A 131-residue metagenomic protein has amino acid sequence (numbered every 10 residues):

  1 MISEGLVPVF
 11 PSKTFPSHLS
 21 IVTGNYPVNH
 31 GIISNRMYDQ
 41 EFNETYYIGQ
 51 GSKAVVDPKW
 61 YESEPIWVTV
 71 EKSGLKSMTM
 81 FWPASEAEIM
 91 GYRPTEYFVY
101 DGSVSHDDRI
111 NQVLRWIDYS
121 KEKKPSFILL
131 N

Functional and structural regions predicted by a protein language model:
M1-H30: Short, structured active-site-proximal loop/turn typified by the sulfatase FGly-forming signature C/S-X-P-X-R
P11, N25-N131: His/Asp/Glu-rich, glycine-adjacent segments that coordinate divalent cations and/or stabilize oxyanion chemistry on
